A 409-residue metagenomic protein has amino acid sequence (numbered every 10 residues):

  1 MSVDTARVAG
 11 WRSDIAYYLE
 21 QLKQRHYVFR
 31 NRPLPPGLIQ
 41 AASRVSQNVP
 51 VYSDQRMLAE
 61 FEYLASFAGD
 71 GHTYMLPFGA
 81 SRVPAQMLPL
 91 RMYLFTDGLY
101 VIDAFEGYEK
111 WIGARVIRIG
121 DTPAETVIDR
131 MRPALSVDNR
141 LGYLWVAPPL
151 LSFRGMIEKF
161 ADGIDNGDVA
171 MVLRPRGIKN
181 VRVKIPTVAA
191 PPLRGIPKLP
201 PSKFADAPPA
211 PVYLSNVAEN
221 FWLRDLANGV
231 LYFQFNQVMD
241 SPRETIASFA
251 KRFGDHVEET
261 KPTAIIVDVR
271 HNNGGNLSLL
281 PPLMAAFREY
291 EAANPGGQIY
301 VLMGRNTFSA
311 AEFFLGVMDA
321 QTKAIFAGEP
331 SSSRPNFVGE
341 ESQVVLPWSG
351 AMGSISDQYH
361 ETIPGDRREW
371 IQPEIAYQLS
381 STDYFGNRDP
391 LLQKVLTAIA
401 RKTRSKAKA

Functional and structural regions predicted by a protein language model:
M1-A264, H271, P295, V345 (+1 more regions): Flexible, low-complexity junctional segments that flank or bridge functional domains
E259, A264-I266, R270-K402: Conserved acidic, small-residue-rich alpha-beta core segments centered on
